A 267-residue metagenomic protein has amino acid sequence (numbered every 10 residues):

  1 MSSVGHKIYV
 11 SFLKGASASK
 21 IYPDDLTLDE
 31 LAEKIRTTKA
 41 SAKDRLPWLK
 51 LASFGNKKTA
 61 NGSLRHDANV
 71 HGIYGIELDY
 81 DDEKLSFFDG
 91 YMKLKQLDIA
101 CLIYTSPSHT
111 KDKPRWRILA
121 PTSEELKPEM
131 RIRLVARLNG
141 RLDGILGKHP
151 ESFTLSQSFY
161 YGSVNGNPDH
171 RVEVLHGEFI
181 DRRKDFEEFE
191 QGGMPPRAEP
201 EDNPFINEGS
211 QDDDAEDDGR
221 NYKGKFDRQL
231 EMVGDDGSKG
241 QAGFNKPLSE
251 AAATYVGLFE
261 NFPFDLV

Functional and structural regions predicted by a protein language model:
M1-A16, L102-T110, L146-S158, S163: A generic structural motif
M1-G75, K84-F88: DNA replication initiation on ssDNA origins
V4-K7, D169-L175, D265-V267: Short, well-ordered strand-loop elements centered on a beta-strand within folded domains, enriched for acidic residues
S17, Y22, M130-E178: Aromatic- and Lys/Arg-enriched surface recognition patch
L51-L64, L78, K95-L102, Y160-Y161 (+1 more regions): Catalytic residues for metal-mediated phosphoryl-transfer on nucleic acids/nucleotides
T59-S63, K113, D169-V172: Short, solvent-exposed polar/charged micro-motifs at secondary-structure junctions
D67-L102, P107-R141, Y160-N167, R197-V267: Modules that initiate DNA replication and primer synthesis
